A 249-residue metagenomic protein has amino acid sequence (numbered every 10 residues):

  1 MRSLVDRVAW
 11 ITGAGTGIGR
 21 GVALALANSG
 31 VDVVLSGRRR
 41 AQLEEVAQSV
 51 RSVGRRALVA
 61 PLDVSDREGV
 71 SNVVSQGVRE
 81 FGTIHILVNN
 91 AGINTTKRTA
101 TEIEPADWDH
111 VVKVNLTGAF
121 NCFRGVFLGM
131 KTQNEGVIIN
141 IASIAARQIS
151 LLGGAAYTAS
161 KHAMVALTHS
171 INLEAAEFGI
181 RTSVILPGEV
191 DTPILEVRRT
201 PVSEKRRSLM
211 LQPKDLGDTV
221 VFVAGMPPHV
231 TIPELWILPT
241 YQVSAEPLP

Functional and structural regions predicted by a protein language model:
G15-G17: Conserved glycine-rich cofactor-binding loop
V31-E45: Conserved glycine-rich Rossmann-like NAD(P)H-binding loop of the short-chain dehydrogenase/reductase
P61-V73, P105: The beta1-alpha1 cofactor-binding region of Rossmann-like NAD(H)/NADP(H)-dependent oxidoreductases
R98-A100, D107-D109: Substrate-binding pocket helix/loop in short-chain dehydrogenase/reductase
F123, S160: Active-site helix of classical SDR
S143: Residue(s) in the substrate-gating loop at a strand-loop-helix junction that position the organic substrate next
V184-I185, E204-E246: C-terminal helical subdomain
